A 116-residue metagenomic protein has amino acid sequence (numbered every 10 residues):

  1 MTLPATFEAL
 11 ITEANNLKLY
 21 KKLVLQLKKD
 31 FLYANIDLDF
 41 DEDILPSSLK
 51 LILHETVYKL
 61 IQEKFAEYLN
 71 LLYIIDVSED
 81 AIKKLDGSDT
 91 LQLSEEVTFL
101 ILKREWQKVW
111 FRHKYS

Functional and structural regions predicted by a protein language model:
M1-I36: Membrane topogenic helices and adjacent juxtamembrane segments
T2-A14, V57, E67-N70, Q107: Hydrophobic alpha-helical segments at protein termini of multi-pass membrane proteins
E13, L17, D39, D43-S47 (+1 more regions): Conserved phosphate/pyrophosphate-binding and hydrolysis machinery centered on Walker-type P-loop NTPases, extending
Q26-N70: Amphipathic alpha-helical interaction modules
L51-E95: Amphipathic protein-protein interaction modules
K83-S116: Amphipathic alpha-helical binding modules
